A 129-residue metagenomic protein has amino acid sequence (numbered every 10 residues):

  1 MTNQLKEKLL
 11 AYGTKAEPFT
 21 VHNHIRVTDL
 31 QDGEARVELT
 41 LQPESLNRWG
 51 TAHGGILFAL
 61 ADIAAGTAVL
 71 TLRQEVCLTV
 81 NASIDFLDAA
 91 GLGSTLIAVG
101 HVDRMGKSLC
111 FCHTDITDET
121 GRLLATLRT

Functional and structural regions predicted by a protein language model:
M1-T129: Terminal targeting signals and extreme-terminal segments of soluble enzymes
